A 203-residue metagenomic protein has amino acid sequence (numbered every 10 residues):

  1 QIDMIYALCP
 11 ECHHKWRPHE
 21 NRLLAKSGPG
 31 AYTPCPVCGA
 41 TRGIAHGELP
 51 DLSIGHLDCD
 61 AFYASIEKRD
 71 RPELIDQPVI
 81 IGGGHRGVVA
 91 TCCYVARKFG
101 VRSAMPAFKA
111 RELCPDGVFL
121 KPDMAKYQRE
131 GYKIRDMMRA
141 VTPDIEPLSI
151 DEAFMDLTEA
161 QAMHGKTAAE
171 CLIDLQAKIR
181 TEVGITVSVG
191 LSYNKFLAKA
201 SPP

Functional and structural regions predicted by a protein language model:
Q1-P203: Gly/Gly-Pro- and Ser/Thr-rich, intrinsically disordered tail segments characteristic of DNA damage-repair and tolerance
